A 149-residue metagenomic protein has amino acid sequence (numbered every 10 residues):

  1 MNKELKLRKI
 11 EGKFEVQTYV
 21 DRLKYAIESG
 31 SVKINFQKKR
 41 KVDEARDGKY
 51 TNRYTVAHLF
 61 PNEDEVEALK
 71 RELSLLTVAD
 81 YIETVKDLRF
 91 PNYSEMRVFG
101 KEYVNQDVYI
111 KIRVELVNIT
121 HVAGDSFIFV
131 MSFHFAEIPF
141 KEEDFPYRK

Functional and structural regions predicted by a protein language model:
N2-Y93: Compact soluble domain cores
I10, I27, I34, I82 (+4 more regions): Weak global preference for isoleucine
S74-G124: Functional cores of ribonucleases/endoribonucleases
V114-K149: Enriched for short, Lys/Arg-rich terminal
